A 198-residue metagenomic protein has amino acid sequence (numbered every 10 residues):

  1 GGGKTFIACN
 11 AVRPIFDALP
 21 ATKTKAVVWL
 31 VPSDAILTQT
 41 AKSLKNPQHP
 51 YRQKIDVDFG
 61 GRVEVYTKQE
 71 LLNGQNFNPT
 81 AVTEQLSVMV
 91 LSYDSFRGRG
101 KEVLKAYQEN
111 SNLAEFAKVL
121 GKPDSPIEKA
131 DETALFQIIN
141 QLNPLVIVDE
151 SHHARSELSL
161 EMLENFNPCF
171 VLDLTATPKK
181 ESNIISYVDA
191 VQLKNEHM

Functional and structural regions predicted by a protein language model:
G1-M198: RecA-like P-loop NTPase motor core of helicase/translocase proteins
